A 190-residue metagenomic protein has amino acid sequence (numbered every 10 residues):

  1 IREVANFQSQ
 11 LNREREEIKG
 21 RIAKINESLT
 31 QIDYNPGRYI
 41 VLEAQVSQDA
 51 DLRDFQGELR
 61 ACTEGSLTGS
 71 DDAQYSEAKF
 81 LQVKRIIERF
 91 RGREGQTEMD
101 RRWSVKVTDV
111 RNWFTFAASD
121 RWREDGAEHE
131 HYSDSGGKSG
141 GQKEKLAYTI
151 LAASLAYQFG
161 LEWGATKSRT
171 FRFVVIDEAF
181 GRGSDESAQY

Functional and structural regions predicted by a protein language model:
I1-G137, R182: Structural flexibility/helix-modulation signal
I18, P36, E162-W163, S187: Short, flexible/disordered secondary-structure transition segments
D33-G37, G164-R169: Short helix-terminating capping/connector loops at secondary-structure junctions
G141-K167: GG-anchored amphipathic helix commonly corresponding to the ABC/SMC/Rad50 NBD signature/C-loop
F159, R182-Q189: Conserved ATPase-coupling elements of RecA-like P-loop NTPase cores
F173-V174: Hydrophobic "anchor" residues on beta-strands that sit immediately upstream of conserved functional sites
D177-A179: Walker B catalytic acidic pair
